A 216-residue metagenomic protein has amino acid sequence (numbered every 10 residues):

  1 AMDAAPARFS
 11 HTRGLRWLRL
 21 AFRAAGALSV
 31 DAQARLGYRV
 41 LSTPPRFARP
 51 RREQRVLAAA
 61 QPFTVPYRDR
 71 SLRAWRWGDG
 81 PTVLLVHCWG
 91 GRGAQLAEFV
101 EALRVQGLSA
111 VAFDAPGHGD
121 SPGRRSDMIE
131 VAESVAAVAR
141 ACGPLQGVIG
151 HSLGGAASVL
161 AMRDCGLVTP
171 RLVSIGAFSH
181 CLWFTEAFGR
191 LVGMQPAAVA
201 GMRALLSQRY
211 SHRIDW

Functional and structural regions predicted by a protein language model:
F9-T64: An N-terminal hydrophobic leader/cap segment in hydrolases
R23, V168-W216: The alpha/beta-hydrolase serine catalytic core
P62-W77: A short loop-to-beta-strand scaffold at the N-terminal edge of the catalytic core in hydrolase folds
G80, C88-G91: Active-site glycine-rich loops that stabilize anionic/oxyanionic intermediates across multiple enzyme folds
G93, V100-P122: Conserved alpha/beta-hydrolase
R125-Q146: Alpha/beta-hydrolase active-site loop
Q146-I149, R171-V173: Residue in the alpha/beta-hydrolase core beta-strand immediately N-terminal to the catalytic nucleophile
I149-S158: Gly/Ala-rich beta-loop-alpha elbow adjacent to hydrolase catalytic centers
